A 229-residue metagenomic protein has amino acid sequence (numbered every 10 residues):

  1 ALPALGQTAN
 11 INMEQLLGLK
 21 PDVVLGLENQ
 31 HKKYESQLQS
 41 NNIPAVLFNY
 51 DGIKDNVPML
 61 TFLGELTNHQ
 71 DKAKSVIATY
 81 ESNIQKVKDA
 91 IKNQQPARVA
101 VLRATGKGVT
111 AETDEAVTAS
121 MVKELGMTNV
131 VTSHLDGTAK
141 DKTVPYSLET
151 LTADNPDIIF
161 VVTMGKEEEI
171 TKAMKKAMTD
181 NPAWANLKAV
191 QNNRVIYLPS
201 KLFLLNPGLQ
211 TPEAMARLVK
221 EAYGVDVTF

Functional and structural regions predicted by a protein language model:
A1-L19, V23, E28, V130: A short, structured surface patch at a secondary-structure boundary
P3-E14, D136-L148: Short helix-initiation/N-cap motifs at beta->coil->alpha
M13-G26, I43, L148-V161: Proline-aspartate-enriched helix->loop->beta-strand connector
V23-L27, A45-F48, R98-R103, N129-T132 (+2 more regions): Structural recognition of the beta-strand scaffold that forms the well-ordered cores of secreted hydrolase catalytic
Q30-L66, I196: Flexible loop/hinge segments that line or gate small-molecule binding clefts
N41-N42, L125, Q191: Short, structured coil segments at secondary-structure junctions
V57, E65, K74, D89-Q94 (+1 more regions): Structured C-terminal subdomain patch of bacterial secreted/periplasmic proteins
K72-T132: Basic- and aromatic-lined ligand-binding clefts that recognize polyanionic substrates
